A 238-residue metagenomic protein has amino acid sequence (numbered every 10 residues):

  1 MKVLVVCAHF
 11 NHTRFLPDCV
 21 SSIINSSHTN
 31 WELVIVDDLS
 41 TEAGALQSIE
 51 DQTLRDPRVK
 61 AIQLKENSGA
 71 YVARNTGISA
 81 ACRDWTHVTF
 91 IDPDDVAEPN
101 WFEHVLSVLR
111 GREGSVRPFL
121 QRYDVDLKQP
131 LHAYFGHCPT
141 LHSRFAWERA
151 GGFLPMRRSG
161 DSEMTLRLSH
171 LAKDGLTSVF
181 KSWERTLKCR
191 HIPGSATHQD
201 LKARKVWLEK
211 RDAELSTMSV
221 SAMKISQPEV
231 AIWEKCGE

Functional and structural regions predicted by a protein language model:
V3-F15, C19, S26, V36: A conserved hydrophobic helix/loop-capping motif in glycosyltransferases and polysaccharide synthases
S21-N30, T53: Short, acidic, metal-binding catalytic loop of nucleotide-sugar glycosyltransferases
D37-S48, E66, D92-D95: A conserved acidic beta->alpha catalytic loop
L64-A81: Glycine-rich, basic loop-to-helix element that forms the pyrophosphate-binding segment of sugar-nucleotide handling
D84-V96: Short beta-strand-to-loop acidic/aromatic patch adjacent to the donor-nucleotide binding site
V96-Q129: Conserved donor NDP-sugar-binding/catalytic core segment of glycosyltransferases
R122, F180-R211: Active-site donor/metal-binding and catalytic loop motifs of nucleotide-sugar-dependent glycosylation enzymes
R158-M164: Acidic donor-binding loop at a coil-to-helix junction in glycosyltransferase catalytic cores that engages
